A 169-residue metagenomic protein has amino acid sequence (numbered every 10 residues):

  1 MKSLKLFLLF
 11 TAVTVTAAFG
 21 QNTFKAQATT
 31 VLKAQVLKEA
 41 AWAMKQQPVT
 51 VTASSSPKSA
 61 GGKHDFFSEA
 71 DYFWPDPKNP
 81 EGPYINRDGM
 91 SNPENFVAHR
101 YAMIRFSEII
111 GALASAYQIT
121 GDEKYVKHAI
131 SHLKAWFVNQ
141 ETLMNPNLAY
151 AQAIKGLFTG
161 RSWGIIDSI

Functional and structural regions predicted by a protein language model:
M1-L6: Positively charged n-region of N-terminal signal peptides that target proteins for export
F7-T16: Bacterial N-terminal signal peptides
F19-I169: Extracellular glycan-targeting catalytic surfaces
